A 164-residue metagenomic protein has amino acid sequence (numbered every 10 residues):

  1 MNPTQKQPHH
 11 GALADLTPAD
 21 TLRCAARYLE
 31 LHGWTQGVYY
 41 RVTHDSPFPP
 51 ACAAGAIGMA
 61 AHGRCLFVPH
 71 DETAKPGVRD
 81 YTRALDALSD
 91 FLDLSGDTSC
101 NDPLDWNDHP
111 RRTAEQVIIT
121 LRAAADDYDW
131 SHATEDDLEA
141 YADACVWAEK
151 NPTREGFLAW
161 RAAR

Functional and structural regions predicted by a protein language model:
M1-R164: Domain-length accessory/inserted modules outside core catalytic folds
